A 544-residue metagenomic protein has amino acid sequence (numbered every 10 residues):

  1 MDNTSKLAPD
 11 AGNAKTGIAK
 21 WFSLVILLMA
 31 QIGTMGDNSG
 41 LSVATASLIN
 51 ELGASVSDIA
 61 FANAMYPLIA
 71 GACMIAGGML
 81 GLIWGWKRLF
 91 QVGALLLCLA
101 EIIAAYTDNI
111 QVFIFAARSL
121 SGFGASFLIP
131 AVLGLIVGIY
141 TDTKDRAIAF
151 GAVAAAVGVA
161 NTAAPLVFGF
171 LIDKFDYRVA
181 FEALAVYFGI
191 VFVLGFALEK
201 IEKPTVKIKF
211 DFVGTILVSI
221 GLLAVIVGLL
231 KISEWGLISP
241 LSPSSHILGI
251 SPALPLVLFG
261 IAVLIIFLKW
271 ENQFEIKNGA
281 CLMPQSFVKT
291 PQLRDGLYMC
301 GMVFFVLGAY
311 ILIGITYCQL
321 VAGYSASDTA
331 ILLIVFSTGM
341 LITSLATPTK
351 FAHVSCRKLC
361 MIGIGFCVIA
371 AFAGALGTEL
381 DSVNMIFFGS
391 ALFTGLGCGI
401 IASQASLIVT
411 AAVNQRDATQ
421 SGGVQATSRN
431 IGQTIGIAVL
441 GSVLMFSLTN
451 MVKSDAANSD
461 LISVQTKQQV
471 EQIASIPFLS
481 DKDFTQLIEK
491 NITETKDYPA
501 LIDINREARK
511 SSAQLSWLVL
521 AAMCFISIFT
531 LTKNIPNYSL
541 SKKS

Functional and structural regions predicted by a protein language model:
M1-S23, Q273, Q468-S544: Transmembrane-helix exit segments and adjacent C-terminal regions of multi-pass membrane proteins
L24-N63, I69, S251-P255, E275-R416: Transmembrane core module of solute transporters
Q31, A94, A100-E101, A117-R118 (+6 more regions): A generic transmembrane-helix signature of 12-TM secondary carrier transporters
L48-I49, L80-G81, V167-F175, L229 (+4 more regions): Interfacial helix-cap and linker-helix signal at transmembrane-aqueous boundaries of multi-pass secondary transporters
M74-W86, I172, T343-C356: Helix-to-loop junctions at the C-terminal end of transmembrane segments in multipass secondary transporters
L82-G221: Helix-loop-helix hairpins in multi-pass membrane proteins, especially solute transporters
D173-Y298: Hydrophobic transmembrane-helix bundles of small-molecule transporters
F387-I473, T532: Small-residue-rich alpha-helical segments with characteristic i,i+4
